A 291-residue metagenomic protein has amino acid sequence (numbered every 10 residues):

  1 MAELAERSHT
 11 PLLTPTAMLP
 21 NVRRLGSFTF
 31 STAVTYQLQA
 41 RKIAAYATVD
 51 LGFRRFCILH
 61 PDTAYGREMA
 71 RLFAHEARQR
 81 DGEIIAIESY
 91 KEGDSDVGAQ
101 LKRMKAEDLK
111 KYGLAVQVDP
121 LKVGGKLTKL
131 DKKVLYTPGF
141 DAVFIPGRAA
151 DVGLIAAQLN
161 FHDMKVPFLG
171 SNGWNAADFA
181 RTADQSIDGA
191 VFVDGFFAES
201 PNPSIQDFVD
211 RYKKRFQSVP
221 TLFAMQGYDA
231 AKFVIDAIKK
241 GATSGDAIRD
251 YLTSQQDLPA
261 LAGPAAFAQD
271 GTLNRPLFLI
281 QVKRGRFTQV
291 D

Functional and structural regions predicted by a protein language model:
M1-D291: Extracytosolic ligand-binding ectodomains
